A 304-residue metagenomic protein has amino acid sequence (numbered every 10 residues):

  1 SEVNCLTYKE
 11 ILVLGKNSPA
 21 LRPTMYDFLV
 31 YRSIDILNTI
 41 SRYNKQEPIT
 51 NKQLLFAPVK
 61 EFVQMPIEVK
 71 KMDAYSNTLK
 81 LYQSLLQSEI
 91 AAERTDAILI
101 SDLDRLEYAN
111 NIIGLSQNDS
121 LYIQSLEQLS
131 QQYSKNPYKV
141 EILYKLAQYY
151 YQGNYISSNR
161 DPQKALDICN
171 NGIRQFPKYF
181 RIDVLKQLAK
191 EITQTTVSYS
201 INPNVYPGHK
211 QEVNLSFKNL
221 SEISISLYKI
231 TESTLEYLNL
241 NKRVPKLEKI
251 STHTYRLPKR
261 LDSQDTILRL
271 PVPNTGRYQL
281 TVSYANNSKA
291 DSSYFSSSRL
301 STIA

Functional and structural regions predicted by a protein language model:
S1-A304: N-terminal, cleavable Sec-dependent signal peptides of secreted/periplasmic/extracellular proteins
